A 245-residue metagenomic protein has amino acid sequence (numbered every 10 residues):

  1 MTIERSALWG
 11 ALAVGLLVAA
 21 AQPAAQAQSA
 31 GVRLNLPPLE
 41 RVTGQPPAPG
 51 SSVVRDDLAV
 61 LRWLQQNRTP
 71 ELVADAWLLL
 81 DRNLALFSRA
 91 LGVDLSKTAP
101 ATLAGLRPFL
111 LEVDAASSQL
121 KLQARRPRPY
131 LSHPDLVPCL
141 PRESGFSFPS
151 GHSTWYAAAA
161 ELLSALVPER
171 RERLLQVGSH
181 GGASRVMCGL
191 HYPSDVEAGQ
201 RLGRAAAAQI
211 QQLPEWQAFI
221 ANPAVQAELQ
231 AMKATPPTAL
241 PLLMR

Functional and structural regions predicted by a protein language model:
M1-G10: Bacterial N-terminal signal peptides that target proteins for export
W9-A19: Bacterial N-terminal signal peptides
A19-A27: Boundary at the C-terminal end of the N-terminal hydrophobic targeting segment
Q28-M187, Q209, A227, R245: Hydrophobic alpha-helical bundle signature of multipass membrane enzymes
A115, S147-P149, H191, L202 (+2 more regions): Short alpha-helix boundary/capping motifs
H180-Q211: Interfacial helix-loop-helix junctions of multi-pass membrane proteins
A206-R245: C-terminal membrane module of polytopic membrane proteins
